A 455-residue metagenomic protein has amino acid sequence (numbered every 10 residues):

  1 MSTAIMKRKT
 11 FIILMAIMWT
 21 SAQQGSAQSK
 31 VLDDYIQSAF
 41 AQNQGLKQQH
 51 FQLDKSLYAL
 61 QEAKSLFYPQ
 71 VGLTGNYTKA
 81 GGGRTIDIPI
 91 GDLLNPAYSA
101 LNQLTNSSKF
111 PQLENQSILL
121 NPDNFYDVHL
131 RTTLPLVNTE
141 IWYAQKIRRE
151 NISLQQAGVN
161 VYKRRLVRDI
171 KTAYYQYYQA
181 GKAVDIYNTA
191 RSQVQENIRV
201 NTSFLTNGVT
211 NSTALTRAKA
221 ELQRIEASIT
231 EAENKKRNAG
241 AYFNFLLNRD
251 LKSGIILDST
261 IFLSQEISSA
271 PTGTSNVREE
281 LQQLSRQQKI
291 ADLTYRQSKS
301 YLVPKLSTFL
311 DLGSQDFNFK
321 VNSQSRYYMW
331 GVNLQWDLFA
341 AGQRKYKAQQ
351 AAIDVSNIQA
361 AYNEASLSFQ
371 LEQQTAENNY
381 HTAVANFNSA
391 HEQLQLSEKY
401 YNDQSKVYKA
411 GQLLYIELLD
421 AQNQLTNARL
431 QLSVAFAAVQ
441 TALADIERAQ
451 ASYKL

Functional and structural regions predicted by a protein language model:
M1-S38, T74, G83-N115, E233-S269 (+1 more regions): Terminal intrinsically disordered/low-complexity segments used for targeting and assembly
T3, D34, Y58-L60, A157-V277 (+2 more regions): Periplasmic alpha-helical coiled-coil/stalk elements that build and connect Gram-negative outer-membrane
G25-T85, V209, D250-D292, S366 (+3 more regions): Bacterial Sec-pathway N-terminal export signals of envelope proteins
Q42, G72, N76-L120, V209 (+5 more regions): Primarily recognizes Gram-negative and organellar outer-membrane beta-barrels
K47, Q70-T85, Q116-D123, T133-V161 (+3 more regions): Small/polar (Gly/Ser/Thr/Ala-rich) solvent-exposed segments that form structured loops/beta-strands/short helices used
Q48-A63, Y162, R168-D185, S203 (+4 more regions): Amphipathic alpha-helical coiled-coil segments
F125-D127, T172, R217, K305 (+1 more regions): Transmembrane beta-barrel architecture of outer-membrane proteins
L130-T132, V332: Membrane-embedded beta-strands of outer-membrane beta-barrel proteins, especially the hydrophobic/small aromatic
